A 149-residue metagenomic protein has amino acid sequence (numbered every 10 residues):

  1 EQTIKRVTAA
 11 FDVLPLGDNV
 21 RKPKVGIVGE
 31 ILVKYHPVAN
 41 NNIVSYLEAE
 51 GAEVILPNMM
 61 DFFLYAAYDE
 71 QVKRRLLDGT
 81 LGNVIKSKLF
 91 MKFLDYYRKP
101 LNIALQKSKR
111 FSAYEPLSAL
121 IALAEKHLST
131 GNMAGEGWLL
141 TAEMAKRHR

Functional and structural regions predicted by a protein language model:
E1-R149: An N-terminal assembly and electron-transfer interface module characteristic of large anaerobic redox and radical
